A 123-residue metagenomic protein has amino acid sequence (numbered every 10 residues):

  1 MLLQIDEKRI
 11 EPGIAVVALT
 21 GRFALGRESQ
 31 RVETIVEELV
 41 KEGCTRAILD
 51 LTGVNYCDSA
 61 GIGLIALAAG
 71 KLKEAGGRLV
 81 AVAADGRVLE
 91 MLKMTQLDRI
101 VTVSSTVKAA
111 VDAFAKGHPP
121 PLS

Functional and structural regions predicted by a protein language model:
M1-L3, P12, G77, R99-I100: A short helix-to-beta-strand connector/capping loop
M1-Q4, E42-A47, T106-A109: Short, charge-rich amphipathic segments
L3-T34: STAS-typified acidic loop motif
D6-K8, V82, S104: General small-molecule cofactor/ligand-binding pocket signal
E11, R22, D85, V107-A109: Short, solvent-exposed coil/turn elements at secondary-structure transition points
R22-V101: Amphipathic alpha-helical interaction surfaces in cytosolic regulatory modules
T102-S123: A charged, well-structured terminal subsegment
